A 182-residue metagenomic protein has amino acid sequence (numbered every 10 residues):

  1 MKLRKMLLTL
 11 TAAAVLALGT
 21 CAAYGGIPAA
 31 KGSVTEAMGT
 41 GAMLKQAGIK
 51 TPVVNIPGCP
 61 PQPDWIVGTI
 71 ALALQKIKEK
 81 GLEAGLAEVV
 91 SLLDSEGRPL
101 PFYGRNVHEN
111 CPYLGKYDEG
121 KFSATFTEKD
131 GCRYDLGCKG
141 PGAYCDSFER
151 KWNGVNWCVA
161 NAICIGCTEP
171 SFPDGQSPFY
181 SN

Functional and structural regions predicted by a protein language model:
M1-G137, P141, F148, G154 (+1 more regions): Iron-sulfur-associated redox domains of electron-transfer enzymes in respiratory and anaerobic energy metabolism
C138-N182: Long, low-complexity C-terminal extensions of enzymes
